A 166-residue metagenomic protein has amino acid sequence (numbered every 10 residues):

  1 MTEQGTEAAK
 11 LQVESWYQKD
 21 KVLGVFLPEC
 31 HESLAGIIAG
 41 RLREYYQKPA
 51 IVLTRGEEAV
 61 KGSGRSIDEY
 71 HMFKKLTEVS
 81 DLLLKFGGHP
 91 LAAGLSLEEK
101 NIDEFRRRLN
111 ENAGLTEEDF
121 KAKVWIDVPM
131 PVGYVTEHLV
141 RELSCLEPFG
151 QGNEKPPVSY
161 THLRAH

Functional and structural regions predicted by a protein language model:
M1-N101: Hydrophobic helix-and-loop "lid/oligomerization" segment in the mid-to-C-terminal part of catalytic domains
E14, Q47-K48, N110-G114, C145-P148: Non-catalytic alpha-helical coupling and interface elements of nucleotide-dependent molecular machines and regulators
A35-I37, R106, E137-V140: Conserved strand-to-helix beginnings and helix N-cap segments that scaffold or border functional pockets
L76-V79, R108-N112: Short amphipathic alpha-helices in soluble, non-transmembrane regions that often serve as interface/regulatory elements
L91-R107, T116-V135: Internal, active-site/partner-interface "lid" segment
P131, V140-K155: Non-catalytic interaction/regulatory segments
P156-Y160: Extended amphipathic alpha-helical scaffolds
T161-H166: Conserved small/polar residues in nucleotide/adenosyl-binding loops
